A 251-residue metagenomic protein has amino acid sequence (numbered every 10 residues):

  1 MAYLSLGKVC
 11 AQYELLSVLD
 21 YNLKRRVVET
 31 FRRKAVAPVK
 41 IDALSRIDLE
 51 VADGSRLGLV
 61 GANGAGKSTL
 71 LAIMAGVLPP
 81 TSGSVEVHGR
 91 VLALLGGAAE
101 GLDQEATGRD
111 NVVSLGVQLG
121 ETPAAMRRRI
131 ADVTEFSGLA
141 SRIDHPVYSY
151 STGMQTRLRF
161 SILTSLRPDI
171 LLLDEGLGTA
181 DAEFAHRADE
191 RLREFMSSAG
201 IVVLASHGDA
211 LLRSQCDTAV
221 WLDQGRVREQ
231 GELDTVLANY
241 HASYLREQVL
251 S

Functional and structural regions predicted by a protein language model:
A2-D42, A238-V249: Pre-NBD coupling/linker segments of ABC/ABC-like ATPases
S5, A11-Q12, D53-G58, A62-Q118: ABC ATPase nucleotide-binding domain signature region
A37-K40, R90-L158, I162-G178, A182: ABC-family P-loop ATPase nucleotide-binding domains
A185-S198: Helical segment within the ABC ATPase nucleotide-binding domain
S206-H207: H-loop/switch region of ABC-family ATPase nucleotide-binding domains
S214-W221: Conserved catalytic segment of ABC-fold P-loop ATPases
Q224-G225, Y240: Conserved ABC ATPase "signature" C-loop
Q230-G231: ABC ATPase "signature
